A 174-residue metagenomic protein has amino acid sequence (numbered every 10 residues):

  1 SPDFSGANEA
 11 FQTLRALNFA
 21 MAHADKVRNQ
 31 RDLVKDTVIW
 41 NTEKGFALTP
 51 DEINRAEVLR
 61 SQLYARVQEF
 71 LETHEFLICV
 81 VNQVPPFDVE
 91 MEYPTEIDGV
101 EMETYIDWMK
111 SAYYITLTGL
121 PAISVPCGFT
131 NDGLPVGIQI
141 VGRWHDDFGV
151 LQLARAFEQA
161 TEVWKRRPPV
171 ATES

Functional and structural regions predicted by a protein language model:
S1-F11, T42-G45: Short connector loops at secondary-structure junctions
A7-L17, D88-P94: Short glycine/threonine-rich loop-to-helix capping motif typified by GTGT followed within a few residues by an Asp-Pro
T13-Q68, V80, V84, S124-C127 (+1 more regions): Short helix-loop capping/hinge segments that flank enzyme active sites or metal/cofactor-binding pockets
F19-K35, I106-K110, H145-Q159: Short, basic, helix/turn surface patches
W40, Y64, Y93, W108-M109: Tryptophan-centric aromatic hotspots in well-structured domains and transmembrane helices
L48, N54-V58, A65, T73 (+2 more regions): Structural helix-boundary/capping segments
R55, F87-W108: Short, surface-exposed loop/helix-turn segments at secondary-structure junctions that function as lids/hinges flanking
E75-L77: Conserved acidic residues
